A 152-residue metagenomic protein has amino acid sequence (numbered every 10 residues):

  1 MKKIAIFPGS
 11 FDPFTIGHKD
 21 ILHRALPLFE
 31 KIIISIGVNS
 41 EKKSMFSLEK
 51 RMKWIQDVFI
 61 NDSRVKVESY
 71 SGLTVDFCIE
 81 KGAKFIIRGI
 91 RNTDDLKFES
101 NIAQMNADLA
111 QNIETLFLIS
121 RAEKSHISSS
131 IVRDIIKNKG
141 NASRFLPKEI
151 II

Functional and structural regions predicted by a protein language model:
M1-I152: Nucleotidyltransferase catalytic core that binds NTPs
